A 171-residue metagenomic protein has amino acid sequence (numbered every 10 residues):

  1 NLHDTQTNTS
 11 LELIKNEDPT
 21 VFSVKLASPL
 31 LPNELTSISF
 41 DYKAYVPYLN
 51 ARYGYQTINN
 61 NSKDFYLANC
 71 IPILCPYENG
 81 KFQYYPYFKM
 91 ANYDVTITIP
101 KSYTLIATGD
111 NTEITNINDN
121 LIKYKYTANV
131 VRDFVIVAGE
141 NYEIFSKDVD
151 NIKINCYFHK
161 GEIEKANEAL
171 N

Functional and structural regions predicted by a protein language model:
N1-I58, D119: A surface-exposed beta-strand-loop module
L2-T5, T9, N61, F65 (+7 more regions): Short linear motifs in intrinsically disordered/low-complexity regions
K15-E17, S28-L30, Y42-A44, I71 (+3 more regions): A mature extracytoplasmic/lumenal domain signature
V21-L26, Y53, Y77-F82, A107-T112: Short structured motifs
F22-L26, K63-A68, I122-A128, N155: Generic recognition of long tandem-repeat/solenoid scaffolds
Y42-K89, Y93, I144-F145: Glycine/proline-rich low-complexity spacer/linker segments in large multi-domain proteins
P76, Y84-N171: Hydrophobic helix-coil surface modules that form long, contiguous segments used for peptide/substrate interaction
